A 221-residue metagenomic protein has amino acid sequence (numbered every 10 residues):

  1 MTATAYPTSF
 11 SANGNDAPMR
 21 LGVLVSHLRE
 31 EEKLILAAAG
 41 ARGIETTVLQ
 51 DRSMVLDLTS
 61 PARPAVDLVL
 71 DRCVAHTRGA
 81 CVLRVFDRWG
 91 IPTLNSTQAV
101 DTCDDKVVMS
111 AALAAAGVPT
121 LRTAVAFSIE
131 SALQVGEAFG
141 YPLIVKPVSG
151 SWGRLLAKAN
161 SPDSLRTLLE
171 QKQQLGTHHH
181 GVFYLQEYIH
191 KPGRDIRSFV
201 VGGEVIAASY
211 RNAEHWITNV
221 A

Functional and structural regions predicted by a protein language model:
M1-A99, C103-D104, V108: ATP-binding N-terminal substructure of ATP-dependent carboxylate-amine bond-forming enzymes
T2, N15-L21, V25, P61-A62 (+3 more regions): Active-site nucleotide/adenylate-binding loops and adjacent lid/helix of ATP-dependent enzymes
E30, V55, T102, A132 (+3 more regions): Flexible, glycine-rich phosphate/dinucleotide-binding loops and adjacent beta-alpha linkers at cofactor/substrate
R42-T47, V69-D71, G90-L94, A115-G117 (+5 more regions): Short, surface-exposed linear patches
Q50-R52, C73, T97, F127 (+3 more regions): Residues at the C-termini of beta-strands that transition into short coil/loop
L56, A80, C103, E130 (+4 more regions): Alpha-helix termini
Q173-L175, H179-V182, E187-A221: Phosphate-binding core of ATP-grasp and ATP-grasp-like enzymes
